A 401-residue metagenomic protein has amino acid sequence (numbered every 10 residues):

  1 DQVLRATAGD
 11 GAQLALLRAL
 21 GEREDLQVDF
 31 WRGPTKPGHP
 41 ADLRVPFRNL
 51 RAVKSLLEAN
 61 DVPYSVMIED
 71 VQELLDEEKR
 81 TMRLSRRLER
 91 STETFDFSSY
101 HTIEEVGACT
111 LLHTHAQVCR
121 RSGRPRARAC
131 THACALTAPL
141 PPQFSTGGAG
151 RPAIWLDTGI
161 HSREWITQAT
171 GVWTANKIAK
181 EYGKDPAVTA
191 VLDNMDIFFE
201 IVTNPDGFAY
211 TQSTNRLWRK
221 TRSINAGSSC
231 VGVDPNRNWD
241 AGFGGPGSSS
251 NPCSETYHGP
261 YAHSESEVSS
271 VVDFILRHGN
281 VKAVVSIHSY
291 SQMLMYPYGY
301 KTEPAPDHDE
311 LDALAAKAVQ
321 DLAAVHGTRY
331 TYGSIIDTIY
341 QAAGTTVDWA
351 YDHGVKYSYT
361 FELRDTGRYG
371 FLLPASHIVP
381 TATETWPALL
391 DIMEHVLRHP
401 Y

Functional and structural regions predicted by a protein language model:
D1-Y401: M14 metallocarboxypeptidase catalytic domain recognition
